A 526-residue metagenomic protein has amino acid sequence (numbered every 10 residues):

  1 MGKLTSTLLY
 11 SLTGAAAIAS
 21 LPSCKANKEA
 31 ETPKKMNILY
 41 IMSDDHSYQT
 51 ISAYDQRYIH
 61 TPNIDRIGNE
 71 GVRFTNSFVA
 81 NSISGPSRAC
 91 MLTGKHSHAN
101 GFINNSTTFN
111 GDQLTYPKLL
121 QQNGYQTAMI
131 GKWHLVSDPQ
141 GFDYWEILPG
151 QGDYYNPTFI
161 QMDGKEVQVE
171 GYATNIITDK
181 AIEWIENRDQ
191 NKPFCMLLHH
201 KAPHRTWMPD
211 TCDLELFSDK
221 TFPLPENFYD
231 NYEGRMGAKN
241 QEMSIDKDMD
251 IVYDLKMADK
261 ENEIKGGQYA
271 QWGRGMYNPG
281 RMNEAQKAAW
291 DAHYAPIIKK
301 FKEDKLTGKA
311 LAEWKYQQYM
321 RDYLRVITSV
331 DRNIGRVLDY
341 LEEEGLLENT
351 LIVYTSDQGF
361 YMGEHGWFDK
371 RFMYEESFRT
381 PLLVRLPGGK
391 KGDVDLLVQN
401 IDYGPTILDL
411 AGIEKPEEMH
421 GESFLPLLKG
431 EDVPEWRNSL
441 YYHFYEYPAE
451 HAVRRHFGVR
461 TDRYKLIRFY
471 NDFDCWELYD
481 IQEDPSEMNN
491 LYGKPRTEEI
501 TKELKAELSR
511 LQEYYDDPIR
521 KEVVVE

Functional and structural regions predicted by a protein language model:
G2-A17, L21-Y470, D474-W476, P485-E513 (+1 more regions): Formylglycine-dependent sulfatase
Q482: Residues forming the ATP-binding cleft of Hanks-type serine/threonine protein kinase domains
